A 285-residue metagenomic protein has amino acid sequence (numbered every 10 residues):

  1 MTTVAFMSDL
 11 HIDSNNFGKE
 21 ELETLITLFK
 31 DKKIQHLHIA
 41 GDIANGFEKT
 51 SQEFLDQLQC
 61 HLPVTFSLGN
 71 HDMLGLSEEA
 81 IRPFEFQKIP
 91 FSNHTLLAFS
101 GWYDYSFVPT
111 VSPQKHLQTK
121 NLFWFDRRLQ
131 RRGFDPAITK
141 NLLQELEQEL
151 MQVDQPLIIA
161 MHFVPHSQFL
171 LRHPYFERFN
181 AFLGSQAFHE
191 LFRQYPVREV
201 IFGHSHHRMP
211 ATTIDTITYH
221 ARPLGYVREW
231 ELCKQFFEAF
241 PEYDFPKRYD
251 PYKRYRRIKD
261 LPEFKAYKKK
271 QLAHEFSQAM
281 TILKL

Functional and structural regions predicted by a protein language model:
M1-A5, K88-A98, Y103, V108 (+3 more regions): Beta-strand-turn-beta hairpins that frame and shape the catalytic cleft of phosphate-ester-processing enzymes
M1-Q59, M73-G75, F123-Q130: N-terminal active-site segment of His-dependent metallophosphoesterases
F6-S8, L37-D42, V64-N70, P83-E85 (+4 more regions): Active-site neighborhood of phospho(di)ester-bond hydrolases with catalytic His/Asp-centered motifs
H11-N16, A44-K49, N70-S77, I89 (+4 more regions): Active-site environment of divalent metal-dependent phosphoester hydrolases
I26-F29, A80-N93, L97, L142-Q155: Short amphipathic alpha-helices and their capping/turn segments at secondary-structure boundaries
D56-Q59, P63-T65, S92-T95, H166-P251: Conserved beta-sheet core of the metallophosphoesterase superfamily
L97-D154, F163-Y175, K247-R248, R254-D260: Active-site-proximal loop/helix segment associated with metal-binding centers of metalloenzymes
L142, Y243-L285: A short C-terminal boundary segment appended to hydrolase-like catalytic domains
